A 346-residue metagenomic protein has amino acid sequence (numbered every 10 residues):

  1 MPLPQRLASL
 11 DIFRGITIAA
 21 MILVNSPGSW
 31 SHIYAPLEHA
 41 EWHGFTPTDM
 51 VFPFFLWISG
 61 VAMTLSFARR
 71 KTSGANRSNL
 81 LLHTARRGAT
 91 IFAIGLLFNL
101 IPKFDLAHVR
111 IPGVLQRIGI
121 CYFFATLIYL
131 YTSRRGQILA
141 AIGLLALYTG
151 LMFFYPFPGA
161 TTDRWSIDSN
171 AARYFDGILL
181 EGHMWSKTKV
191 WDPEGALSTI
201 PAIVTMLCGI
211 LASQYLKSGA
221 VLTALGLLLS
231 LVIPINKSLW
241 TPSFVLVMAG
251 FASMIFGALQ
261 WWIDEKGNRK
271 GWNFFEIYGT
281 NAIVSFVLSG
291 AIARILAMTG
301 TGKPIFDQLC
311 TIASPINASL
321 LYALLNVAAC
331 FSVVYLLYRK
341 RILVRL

Functional and structural regions predicted by a protein language model:
M1-L346: Alpha-helical transmembrane segments and their immediate juxtamembrane cytosolic regions
